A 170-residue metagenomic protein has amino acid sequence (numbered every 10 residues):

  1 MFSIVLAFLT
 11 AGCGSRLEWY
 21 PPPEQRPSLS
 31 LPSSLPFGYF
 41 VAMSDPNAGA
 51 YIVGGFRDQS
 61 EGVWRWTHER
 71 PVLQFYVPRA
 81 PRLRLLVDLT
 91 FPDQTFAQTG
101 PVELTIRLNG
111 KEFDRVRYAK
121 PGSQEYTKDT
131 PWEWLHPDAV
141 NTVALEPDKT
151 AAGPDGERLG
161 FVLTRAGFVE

Functional and structural regions predicted by a protein language model:
M1-F2: Bacterial N-terminal signal peptides that target proteins for export
L9-G12: C-terminal motif of bacterial Sec signal peptides marking the signal peptidase cleavage site
G14-R82, Q94-A97, T150-V169: Glycan-recognition and processing domains
H68, P121-E125: Short, solvent-exposed loop/turn segments in extracellular or other extracytoplasmic domains
L83-L89, I106, Q124-K128, E133-A152: Short, well-structured beta-strand segments within conserved domains
A97-E112: Short, surface-exposed beta-strand/strand-loop-strand elements in extracellular ectodomains
G110-P121: Solvent-exposed serine/threonine-rich low-complexity stretches and specific carbohydrate-binding patches
